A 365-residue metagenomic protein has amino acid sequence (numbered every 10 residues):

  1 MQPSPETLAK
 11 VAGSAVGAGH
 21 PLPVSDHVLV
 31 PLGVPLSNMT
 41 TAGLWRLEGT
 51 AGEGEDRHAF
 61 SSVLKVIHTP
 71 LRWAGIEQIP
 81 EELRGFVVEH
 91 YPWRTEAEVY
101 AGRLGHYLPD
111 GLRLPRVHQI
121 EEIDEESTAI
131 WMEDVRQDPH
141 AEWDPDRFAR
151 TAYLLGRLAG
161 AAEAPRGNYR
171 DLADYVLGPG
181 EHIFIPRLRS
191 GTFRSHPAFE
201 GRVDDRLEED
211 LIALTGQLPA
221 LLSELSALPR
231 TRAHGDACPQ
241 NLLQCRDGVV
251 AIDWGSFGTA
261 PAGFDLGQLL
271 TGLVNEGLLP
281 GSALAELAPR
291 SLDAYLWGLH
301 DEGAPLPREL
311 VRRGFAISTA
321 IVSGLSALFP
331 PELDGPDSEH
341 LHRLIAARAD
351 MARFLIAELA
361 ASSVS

Functional and structural regions predicted by a protein language model:
M1-I123, C245-V249, V364-S365: Conserved NTP-binding catalytic cores of kinases and kinase-like/nucleotidyltransferase enzymes across multiple kinase
N38, G43-D56, V63, P219-F264: Active-site acidic catalytic loop and adjacent metal/ATP-binding pocket of ATP-dependent phosphoryl transfer enzymes
L83-F86, G263-E302, T319-S338: Active-site activation/catalytic loop segments of kinase-like enzymes and analogous catalytic loops in related
L114-V117, E121-E122, A164-P179, P307-R313: Short, glycine/acidic-rich hinge or "gate" loops at secondary-structure transitions that mediate conformational
S127-Q137: Conserved short submotifs of the Hanks-type protein kinase catalytic core that shape the nucleotide-binding pocket
V135-R157, E163-H234, H342-L344: ATP-dependent phospho-/nucleotidyl transfer catalytic cores
I252, G277-G281, D301-F315: Acidic, serine/threonine- and proline-rich low-complexity regulatory regions
I317-S365: ATP/Mg2+ or Mg2+-diphosphate-binding catalytic cores that bind nucleotide phosphates or diphosphates via glycine-rich
